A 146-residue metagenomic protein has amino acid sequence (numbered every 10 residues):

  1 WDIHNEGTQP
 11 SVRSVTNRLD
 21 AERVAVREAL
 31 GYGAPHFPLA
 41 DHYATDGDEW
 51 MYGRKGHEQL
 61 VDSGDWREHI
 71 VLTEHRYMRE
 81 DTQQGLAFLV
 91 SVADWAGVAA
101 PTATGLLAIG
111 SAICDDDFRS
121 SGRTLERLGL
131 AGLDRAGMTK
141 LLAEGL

Functional and structural regions predicted by a protein language model:
W1-L19, T139-G145: Substrate/ligand-engaging "lid" and interaction regions
W1-P10, F37-H42, R67-E74: Short, flexible active-site loops
N5, Q9-S11, E22, V26 (+4 more regions): A broad "ordered helical/assembly scaffold" signature
V12, T16-D65: Small-residue-rich helix-loop
G47-L146: C-terminal helical cap and adjacent loop that interface with cofactors, partners, or active-site loops
